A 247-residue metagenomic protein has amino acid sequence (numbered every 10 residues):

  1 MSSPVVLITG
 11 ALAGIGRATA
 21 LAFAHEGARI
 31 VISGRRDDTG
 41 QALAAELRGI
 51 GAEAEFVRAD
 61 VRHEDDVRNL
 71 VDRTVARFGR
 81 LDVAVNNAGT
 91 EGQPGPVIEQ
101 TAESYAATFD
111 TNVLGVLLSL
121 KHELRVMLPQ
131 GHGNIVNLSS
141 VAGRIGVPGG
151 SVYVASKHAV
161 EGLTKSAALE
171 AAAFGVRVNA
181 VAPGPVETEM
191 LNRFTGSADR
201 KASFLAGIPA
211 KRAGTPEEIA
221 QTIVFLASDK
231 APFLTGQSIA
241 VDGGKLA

Functional and structural regions predicted by a protein language model:
L12-A13, R36: Conserved glycine-rich cofactor-binding loop
D37, E161, A182-R193: Short, flexible catalytic-loop segment of classical short-chain dehydrogenase/reductase
R68, E91-A106, P129, G149-V152 (+1 more regions): Conserved mid-core segment of classical short-chain dehydrogenase/reductases
E91-P94, I145, V224, T235-A247: Short C-terminal tail/terminal secondary-structure segment of NAD(P)H-dependent dehydrogenase/reductase domains
I98-L117, H132, V136, V160 (+1 more regions): Catalytic Tyr-X3-Lys loop
L120, S156, T164: Active-site helix of classical SDR
S140: Residue(s) in the substrate-gating loop at a strand-loop-helix junction that position the organic substrate next
A172, R177, L234-G236: Short, small/polar-rich loop/turn modules that mediate ligand/substrate recognition or access, typified
